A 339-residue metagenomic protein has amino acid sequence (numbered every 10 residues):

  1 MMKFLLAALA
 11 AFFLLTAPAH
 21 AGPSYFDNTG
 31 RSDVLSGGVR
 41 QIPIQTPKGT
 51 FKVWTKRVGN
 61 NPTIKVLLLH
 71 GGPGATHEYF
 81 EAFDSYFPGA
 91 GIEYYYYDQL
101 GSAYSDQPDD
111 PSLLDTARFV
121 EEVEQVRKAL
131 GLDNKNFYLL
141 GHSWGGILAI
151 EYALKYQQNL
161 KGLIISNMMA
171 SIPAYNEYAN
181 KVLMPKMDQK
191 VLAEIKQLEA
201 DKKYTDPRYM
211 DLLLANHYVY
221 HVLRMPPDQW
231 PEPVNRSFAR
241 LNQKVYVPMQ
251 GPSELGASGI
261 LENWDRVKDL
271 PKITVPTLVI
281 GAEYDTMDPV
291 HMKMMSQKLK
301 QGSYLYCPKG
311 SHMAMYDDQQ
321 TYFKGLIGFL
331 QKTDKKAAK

Functional and structural regions predicted by a protein language model:
N28-K52: N-terminal cap/lid segment of alpha/beta-hydrolase-fold proteins
K48-K52, K56-Q107: Conserved HGGG/HGGXW glycine-rich cap/lid loop of the alpha/beta-hydrolase fold
Q99-L140, W144: Active-site loop/oxyanion-hole signature of alpha/beta-hydrolase fold enzymes
K135-Y178: Conserved hydrolase catalytic core segment
L163-K203: Flexible "cap/lid" loop of the alpha/beta hydrolase fold
K190-P271, V275: Alpha/beta-hydrolase
V267-G310: Conserved loop-alpha-helix segment in the C-terminal half of the alpha/beta-hydrolase fold that carries the catalytic
Q301-K339: Catalytic active-site module of serine/aspartate enzymes centered on a nucleophile-bearing elbow/loop
